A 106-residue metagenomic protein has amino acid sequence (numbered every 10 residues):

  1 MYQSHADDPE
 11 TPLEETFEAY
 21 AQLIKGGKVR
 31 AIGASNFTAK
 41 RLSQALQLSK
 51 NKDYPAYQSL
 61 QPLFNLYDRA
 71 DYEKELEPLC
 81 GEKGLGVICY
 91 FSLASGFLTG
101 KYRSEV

Functional and structural regions predicted by a protein language model:
M1-Y2: Acidic/hydrophobic-patterned starts of short beta strands in beta-sheet-rich repeat architectures
D7-V106: Beta/alpha (TIM)-barrel catalytic core signal, keyed to glycine-rich beta->alpha loops juxtaposed to Asp/Glu that bind
